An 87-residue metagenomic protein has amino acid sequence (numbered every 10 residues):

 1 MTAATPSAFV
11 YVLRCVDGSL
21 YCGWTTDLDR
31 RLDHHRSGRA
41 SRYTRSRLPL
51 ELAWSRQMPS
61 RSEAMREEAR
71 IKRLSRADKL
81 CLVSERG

Functional and structural regions predicted by a protein language model:
M1-K72, R76-G87: GIY-YIG nuclease catalytic motif and its immediate N-terminal context
